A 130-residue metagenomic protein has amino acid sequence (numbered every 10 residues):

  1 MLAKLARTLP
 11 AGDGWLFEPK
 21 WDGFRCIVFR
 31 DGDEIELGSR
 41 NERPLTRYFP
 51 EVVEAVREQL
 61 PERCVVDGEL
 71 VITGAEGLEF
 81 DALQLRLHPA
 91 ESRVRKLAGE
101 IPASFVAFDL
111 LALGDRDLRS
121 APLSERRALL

Functional and structural regions predicted by a protein language model:
M1-L130: Catalytic cores of nucleic-acid ligases and guanylyltransferases
